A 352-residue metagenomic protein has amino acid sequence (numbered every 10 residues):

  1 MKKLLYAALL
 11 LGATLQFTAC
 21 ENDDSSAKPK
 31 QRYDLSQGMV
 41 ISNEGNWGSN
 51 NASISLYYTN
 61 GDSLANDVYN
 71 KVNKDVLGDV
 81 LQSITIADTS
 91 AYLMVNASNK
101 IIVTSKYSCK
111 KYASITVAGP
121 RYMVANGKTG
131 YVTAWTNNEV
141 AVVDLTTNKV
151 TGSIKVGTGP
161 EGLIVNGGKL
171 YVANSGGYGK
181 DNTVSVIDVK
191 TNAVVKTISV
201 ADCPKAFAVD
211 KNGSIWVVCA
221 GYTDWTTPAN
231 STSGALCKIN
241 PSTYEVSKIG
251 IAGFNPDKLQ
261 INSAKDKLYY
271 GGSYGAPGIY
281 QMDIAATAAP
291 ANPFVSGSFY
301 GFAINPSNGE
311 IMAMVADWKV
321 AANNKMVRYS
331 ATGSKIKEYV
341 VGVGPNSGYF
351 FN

Functional and structural regions predicted by a protein language model:
L4-Y6, E21-N352: Predominantly soluble domains enriched in secretory-pathway, periplasmic, or organellar proteins
Y6-A13: Sec-dependent N-terminal signal peptides
L15-A19: C-terminal motif of bacterial Sec signal peptides marking the signal peptidase cleavage site
